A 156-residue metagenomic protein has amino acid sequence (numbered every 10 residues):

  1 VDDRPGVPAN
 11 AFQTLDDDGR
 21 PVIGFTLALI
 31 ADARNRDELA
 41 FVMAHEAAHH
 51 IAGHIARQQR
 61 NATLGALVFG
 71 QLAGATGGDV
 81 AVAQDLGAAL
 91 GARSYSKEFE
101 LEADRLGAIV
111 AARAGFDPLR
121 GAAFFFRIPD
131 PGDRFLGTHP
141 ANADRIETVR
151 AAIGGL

Functional and structural regions predicted by a protein language model:
V1-T63, I109, R113-A114, R134: Peri-catalytic and regulatory segments of divalent metal-dependent proteins
F25, A103, A141: Residue-level signature of catalytic and energy-coupling elements of molecular machines, predominantly ATP/GTP-dependent
F41, A66-G70, A112, A122-F126 (+2 more regions): Generic alpha-helical structural context detector
H45, H49, H139, R145: Histidine-centered divalent metal-coordination motifs
I55-D85, A122: Post-HEXXH active-site segment of zinc metalloproteases
V80-T138: Short helix/loop segments within enzyme catalytic domains that coordinate or immediately flank catalytic cofactors
P140-L156: Beta/coil-rich, acidic/histidine-enriched accessory regions frequently appended to metallopeptidases
